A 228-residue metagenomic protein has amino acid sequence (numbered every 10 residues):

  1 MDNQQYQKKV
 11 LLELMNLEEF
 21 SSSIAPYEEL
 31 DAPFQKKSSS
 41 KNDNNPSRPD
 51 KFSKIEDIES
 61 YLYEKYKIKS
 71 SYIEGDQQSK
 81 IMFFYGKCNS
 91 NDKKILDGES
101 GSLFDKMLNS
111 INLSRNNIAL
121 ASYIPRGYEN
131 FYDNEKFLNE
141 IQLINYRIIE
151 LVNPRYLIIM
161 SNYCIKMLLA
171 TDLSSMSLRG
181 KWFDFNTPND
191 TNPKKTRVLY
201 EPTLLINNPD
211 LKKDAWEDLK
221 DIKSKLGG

Functional and structural regions predicted by a protein language model:
N3-Q7: Intrinsically disordered, low-complexity regulatory segments in eukaryotic proteins
K9, N16-G228: A polyanion-binding, active-site-adjacent surface
